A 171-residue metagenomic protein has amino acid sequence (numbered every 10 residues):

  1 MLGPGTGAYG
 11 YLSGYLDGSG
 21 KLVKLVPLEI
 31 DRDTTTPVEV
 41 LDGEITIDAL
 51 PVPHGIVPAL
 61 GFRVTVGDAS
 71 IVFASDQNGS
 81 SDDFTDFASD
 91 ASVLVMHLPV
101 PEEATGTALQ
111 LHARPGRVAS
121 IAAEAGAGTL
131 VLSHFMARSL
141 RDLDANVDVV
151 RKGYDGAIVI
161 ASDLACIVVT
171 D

Functional and structural regions predicted by a protein language model:
M1-I71, A145-D171: Binuclear metal-dependent hydrolase catalytic cores
I30, L50, S75-Q77, H97-L98: Fold-independent oxyanion-binding glycine-rich loops and adjacent beta-strand/coil segments at enzyme active sites
G61, S70, Q77-C166: Cap/insert and terminal regions of metallo-dependent hydrolase folds
